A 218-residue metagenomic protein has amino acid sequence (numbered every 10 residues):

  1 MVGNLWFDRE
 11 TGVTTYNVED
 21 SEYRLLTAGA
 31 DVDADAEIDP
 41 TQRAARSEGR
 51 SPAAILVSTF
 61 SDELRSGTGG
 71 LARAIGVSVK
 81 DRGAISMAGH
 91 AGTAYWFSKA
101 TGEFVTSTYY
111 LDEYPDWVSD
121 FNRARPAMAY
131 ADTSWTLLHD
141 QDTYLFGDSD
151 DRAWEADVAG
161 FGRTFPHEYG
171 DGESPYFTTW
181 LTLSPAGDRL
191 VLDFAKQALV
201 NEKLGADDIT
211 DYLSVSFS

Functional and structural regions predicted by a protein language model:
M1-I209, S218: His/Asp/Glu-rich, glycine-adjacent segments that coordinate divalent cations and/or stabilize oxyanion chemistry on
